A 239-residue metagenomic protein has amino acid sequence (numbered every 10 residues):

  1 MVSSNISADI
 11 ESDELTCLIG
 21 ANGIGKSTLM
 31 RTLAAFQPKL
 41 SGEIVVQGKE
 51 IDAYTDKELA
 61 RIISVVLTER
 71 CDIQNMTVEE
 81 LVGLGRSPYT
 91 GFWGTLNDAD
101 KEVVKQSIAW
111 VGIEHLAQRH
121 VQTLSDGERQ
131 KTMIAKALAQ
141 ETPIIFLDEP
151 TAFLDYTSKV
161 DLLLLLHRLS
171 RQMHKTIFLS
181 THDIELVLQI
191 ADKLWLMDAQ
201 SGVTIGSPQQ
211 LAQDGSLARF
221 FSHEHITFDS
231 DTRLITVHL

Functional and structural regions predicted by a protein language model:
I19-A21: The feature captures the beta-strand-to-loop junction immediately N-terminal to the Walker
A34: Helix-to-loop junction immediately C-terminal to a conserved catalytic motif
G42-E50, L59: Conserved ABC transporter NBD signature motif
G83, D98-L116: Conserved ABC ATPase "signature" region
H120-L124: Conserved ABC ATPase signature
I145-D148: Catalytic Walker B motif of ABC-type/P-loop ATPase nucleotide-binding domains
F221-L239: ABC ATPase nucleotide-binding domains
